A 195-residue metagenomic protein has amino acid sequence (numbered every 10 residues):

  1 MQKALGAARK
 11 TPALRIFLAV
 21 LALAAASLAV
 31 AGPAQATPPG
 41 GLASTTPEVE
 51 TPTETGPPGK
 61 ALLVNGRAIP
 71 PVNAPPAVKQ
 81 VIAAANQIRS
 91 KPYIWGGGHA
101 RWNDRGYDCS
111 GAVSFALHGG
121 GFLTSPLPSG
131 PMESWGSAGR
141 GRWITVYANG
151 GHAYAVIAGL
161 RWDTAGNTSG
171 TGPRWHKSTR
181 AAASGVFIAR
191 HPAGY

Functional and structural regions predicted by a protein language model:
L5, R9-Y93, T168-Y195: Intrinsically disordered, low-complexity, Pro/Ser/Thr/Asn/Gly/Ala-rich spacer/linker segments adjacent to signal
G56, P71-R140: Secreted/periplasmic proteins that engage bacterial cell-wall peptidoglycan
I82, S114, G119-Y195: ...with weaker cross-activation on analogous glycine-rich loops/strands in unrelated enzymes
